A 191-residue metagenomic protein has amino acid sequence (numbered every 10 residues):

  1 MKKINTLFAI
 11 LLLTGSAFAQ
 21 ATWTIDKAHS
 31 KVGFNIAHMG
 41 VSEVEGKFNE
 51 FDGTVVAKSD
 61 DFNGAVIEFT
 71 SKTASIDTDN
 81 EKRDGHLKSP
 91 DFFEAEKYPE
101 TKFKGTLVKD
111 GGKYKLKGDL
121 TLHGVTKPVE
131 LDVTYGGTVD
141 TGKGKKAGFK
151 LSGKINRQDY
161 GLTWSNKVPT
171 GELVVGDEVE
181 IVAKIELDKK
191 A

Functional and structural regions predicted by a protein language model:
M1-N5: Positively charged n-region of N-terminal signal peptides that target proteins for export
T6-I10: Sec-dependent N-terminal signal peptides
T14-S16: N-terminal signal peptide c-region/cleavage motif recognized by signal peptidases
Q20-A191: Low-complexity, acidic/polar, glycine-enriched regions of mature
